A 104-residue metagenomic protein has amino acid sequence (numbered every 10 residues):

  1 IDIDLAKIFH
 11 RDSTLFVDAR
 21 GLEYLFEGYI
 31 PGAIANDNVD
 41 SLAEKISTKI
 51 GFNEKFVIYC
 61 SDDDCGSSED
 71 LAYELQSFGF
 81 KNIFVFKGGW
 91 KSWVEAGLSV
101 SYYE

Functional and structural regions predicted by a protein language model:
I1-E27, E104: Flexible, polar/low-complexity N-terminal or interdomain linker segments that lie immediately upstream of folded
I3, F26-I58, D62-E104: Rhodanese-like catalytic fold shared by cysteine-dependent sulfurtransferases and DSP/PTP-type phosphatases
